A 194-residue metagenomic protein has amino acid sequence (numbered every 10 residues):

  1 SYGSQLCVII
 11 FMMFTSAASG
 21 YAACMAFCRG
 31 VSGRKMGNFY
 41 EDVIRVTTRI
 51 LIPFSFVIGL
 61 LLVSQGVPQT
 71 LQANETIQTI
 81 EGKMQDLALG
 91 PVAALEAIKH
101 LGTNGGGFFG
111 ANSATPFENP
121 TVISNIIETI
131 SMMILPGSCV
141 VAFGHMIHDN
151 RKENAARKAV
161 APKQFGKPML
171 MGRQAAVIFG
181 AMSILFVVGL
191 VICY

Functional and structural regions predicted by a protein language model:
S1-Y194: Membrane-proximal intracellular helices of multi-pass ion channels
